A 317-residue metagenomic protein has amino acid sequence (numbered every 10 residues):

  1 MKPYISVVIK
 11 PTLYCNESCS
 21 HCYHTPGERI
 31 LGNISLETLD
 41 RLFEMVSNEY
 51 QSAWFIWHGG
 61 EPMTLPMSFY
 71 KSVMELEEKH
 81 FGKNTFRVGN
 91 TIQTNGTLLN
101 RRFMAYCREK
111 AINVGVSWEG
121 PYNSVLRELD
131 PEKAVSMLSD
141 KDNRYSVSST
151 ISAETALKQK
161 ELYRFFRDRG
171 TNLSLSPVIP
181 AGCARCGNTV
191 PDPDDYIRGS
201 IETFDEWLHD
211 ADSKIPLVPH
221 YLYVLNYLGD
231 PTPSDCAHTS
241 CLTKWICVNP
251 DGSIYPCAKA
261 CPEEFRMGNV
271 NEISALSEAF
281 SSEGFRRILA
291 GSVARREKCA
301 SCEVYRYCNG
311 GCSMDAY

Functional and structural regions predicted by a protein language model:
K2-E37: Canonical Radical SAM [4Fe-4S] cluster-binding loop centered on the CxxxCxxC motif and its immediate flanking residues
P11-S18, E61-T64, C299-S301, Y305-Y307: Cysteine-centered iron-sulfur cluster-binding motifs in ferredoxin-type domains/subunits of redox enzymes
I34-L42, D315-Y317: Short cysteine/histidine-rich metal-coordination sites, predominantly Zn2+-binding motifs
T38, P219-G229, L276-E283: Short, positively charged
L39-H58, L65-G182, N188-P191: Radical SAM/AdoMet-radical enzyme domain recognition
L126-D251, K259-N269: Radical SAM enzyme [4Fe-4S]-AdoMet core and its adjacent flexible, acidic and glycine-rich loops/tails across
C261-Y317: Flexible mid-to-C-terminal extensions adjoining Fe-S/redox cofactors in radical SAM and related proteins
